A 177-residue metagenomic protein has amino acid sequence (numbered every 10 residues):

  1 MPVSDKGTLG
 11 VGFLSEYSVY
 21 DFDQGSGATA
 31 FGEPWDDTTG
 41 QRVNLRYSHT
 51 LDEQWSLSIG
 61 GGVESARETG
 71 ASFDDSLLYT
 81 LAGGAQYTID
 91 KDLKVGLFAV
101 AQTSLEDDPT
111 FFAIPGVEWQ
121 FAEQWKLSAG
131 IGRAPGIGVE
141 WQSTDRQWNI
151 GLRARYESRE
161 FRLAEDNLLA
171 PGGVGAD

Functional and structural regions predicted by a protein language model:
M1-A71, L77: Transmembrane beta-barrel domains of Gram-negative outer membranes and organellar outer membranes
M1-V3, V43-H49, L81-Y87, A99 (+3 more regions): Residues on the lipid-exposed face of transmembrane beta-strands in outer-membrane beta-barrel proteins
K6-V11, E53-I59, K91-L97, Q124-L127 (+2 more regions): Repeated loop/turn-to-beta-strand initiation elements of outer-membrane beta-barrel proteins
V11-V19, I59-S65, L97-A101, P115 (+2 more regions): Transmembrane beta-barrel strands of outer-membrane/channel proteins
E16-P34, I131-D177: Outer-membrane beta-barrel translocator/channel fold
Y17-G25, E53, S65-A71, K91 (+3 more regions): Gram-negative outer-membrane beta-barrel proteins
F22-S26, I59-E64, L93-G96, F112-F121 (+1 more regions): Flexible, solvent-exposed coil segments and beta strand-coil junctions, predominantly the extracellular/periplasmic
W35-Q41, F73-Y79, P109-A113, I131-P135 (+2 more regions): Residues that define the transmembrane beta-barrel architecture of outer-membrane proteins
